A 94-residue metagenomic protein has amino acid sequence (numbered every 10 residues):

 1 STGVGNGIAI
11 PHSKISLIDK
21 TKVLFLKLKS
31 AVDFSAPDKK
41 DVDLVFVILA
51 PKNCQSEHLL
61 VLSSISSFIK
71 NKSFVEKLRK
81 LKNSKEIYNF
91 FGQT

Functional and structural regions predicted by a protein language model:
S1-T94: Cytosolic covalent-transfer regions centered on His/Cys nucleophiles that carry phosphoryl or persulfide groups
